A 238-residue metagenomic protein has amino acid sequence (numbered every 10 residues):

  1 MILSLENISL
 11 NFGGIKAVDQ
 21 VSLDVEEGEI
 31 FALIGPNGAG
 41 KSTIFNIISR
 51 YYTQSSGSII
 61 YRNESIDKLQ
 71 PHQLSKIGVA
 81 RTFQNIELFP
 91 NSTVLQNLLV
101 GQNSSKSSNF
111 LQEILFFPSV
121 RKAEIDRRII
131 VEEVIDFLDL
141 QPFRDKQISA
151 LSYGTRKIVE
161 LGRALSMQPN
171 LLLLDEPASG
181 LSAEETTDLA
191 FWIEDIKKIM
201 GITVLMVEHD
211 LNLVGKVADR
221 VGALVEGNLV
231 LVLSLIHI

Functional and structural regions predicted by a protein language model:
I34-P36: The feature captures the beta-strand-to-loop junction immediately N-terminal to the Walker
G57-S65, K76-I77: Conserved ABC transporter NBD signature motif
Q168: Conserved catalytic motifs of ABC-family nucleotide-binding domains
L172-E176: Catalytic Walker B motif of ABC-type/P-loop ATPase nucleotide-binding domains
V214-K216: A short, surface-exposed alpha-helical micro-motif characterized by mixed small hydrophobic and charged/polar residues
I236-I238: Conserved small/polar residues in nucleotide/adenosyl-binding loops
